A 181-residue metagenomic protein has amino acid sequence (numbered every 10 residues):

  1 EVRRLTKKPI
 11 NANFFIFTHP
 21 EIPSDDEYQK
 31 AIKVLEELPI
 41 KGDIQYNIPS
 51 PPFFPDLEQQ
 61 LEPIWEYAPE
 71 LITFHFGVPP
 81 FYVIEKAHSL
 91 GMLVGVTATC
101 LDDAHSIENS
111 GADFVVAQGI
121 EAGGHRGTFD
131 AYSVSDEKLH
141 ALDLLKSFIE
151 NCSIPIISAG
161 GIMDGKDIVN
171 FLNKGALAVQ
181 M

Functional and structural regions predicted by a protein language model:
E1, A117-D130, G161-M181: Glycine-rich phosphate-binding active-site loops on the catalytic face of alpha/beta enzymes
E1-N151: Active-site entrance/lid segments in N-terminal catalytic domains of soluble metabolic enzymes
I154-G161: A short, small-residue-rich loop immediately preceding and capping a beta-strand
